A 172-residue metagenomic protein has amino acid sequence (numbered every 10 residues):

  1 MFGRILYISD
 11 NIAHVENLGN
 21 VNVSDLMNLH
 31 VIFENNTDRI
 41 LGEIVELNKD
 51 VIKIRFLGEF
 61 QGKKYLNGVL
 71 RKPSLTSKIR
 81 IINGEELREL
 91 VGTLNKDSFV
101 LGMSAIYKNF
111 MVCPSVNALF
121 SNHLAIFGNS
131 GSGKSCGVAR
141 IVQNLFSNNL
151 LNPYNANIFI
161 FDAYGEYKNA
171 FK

Functional and structural regions predicted by a protein language model:
M1-F127: Basic- and hydrophobic-enriched, low-structure N-terminal and domain-boundary segments that flank ATP-binding catalytic
F99-K172: Glycine-rich phosphate-binding loop of nucleotide-binding enzymes
